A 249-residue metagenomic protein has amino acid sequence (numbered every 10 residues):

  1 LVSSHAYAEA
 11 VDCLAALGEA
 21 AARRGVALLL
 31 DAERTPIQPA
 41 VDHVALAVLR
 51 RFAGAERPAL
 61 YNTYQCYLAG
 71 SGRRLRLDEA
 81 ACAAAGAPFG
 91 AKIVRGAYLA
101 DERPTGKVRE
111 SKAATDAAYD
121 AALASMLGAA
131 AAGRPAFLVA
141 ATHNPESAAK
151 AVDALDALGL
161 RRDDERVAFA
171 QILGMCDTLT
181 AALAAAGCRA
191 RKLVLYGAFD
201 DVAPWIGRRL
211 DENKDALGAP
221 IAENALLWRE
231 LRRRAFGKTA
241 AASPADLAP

Functional and structural regions predicted by a protein language model:
L1-P249: Positively charged, amphipathic and often flexible ligand-engagement surfaces
